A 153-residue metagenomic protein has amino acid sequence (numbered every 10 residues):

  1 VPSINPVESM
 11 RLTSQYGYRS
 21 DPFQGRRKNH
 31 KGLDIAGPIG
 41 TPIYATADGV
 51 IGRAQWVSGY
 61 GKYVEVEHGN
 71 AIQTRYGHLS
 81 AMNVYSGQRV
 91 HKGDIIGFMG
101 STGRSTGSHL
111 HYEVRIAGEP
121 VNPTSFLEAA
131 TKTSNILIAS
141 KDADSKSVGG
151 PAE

Functional and structural regions predicted by a protein language model:
I4-D144, G149: Catalytic cores of peptidoglycan-degrading enzymes
P151-E153: Short, solvent-exposed mixed-charge patches
